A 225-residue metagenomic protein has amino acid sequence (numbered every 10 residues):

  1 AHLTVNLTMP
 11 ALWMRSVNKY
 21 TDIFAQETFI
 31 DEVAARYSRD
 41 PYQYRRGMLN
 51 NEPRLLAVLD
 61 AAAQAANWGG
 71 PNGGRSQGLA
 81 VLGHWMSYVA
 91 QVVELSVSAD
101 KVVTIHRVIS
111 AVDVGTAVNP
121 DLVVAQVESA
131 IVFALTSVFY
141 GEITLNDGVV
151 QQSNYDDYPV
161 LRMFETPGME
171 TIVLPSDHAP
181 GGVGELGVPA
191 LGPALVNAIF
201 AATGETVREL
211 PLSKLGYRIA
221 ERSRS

Functional and structural regions predicted by a protein language model:
A1-S225: Cofactor-binding beta-sheet edge motifs in enzyme active sites
